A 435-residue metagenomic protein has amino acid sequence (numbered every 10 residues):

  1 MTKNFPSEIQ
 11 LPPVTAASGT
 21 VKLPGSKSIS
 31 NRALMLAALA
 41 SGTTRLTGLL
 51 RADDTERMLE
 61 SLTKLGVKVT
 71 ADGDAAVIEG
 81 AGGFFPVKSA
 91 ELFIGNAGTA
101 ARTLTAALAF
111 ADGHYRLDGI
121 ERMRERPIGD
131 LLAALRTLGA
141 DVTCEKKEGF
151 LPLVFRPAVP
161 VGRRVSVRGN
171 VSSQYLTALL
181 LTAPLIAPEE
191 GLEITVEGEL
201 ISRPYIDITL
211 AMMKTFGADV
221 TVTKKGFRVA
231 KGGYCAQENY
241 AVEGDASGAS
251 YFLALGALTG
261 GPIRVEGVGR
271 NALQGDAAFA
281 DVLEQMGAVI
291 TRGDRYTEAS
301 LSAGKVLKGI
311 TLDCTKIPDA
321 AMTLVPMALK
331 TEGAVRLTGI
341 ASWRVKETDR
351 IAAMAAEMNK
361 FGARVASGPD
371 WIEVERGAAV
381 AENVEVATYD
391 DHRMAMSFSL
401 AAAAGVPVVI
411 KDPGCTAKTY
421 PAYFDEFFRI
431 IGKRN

Functional and structural regions predicted by a protein language model:
M1-N435: Short, structured segments at the rim of ligand-binding sites
